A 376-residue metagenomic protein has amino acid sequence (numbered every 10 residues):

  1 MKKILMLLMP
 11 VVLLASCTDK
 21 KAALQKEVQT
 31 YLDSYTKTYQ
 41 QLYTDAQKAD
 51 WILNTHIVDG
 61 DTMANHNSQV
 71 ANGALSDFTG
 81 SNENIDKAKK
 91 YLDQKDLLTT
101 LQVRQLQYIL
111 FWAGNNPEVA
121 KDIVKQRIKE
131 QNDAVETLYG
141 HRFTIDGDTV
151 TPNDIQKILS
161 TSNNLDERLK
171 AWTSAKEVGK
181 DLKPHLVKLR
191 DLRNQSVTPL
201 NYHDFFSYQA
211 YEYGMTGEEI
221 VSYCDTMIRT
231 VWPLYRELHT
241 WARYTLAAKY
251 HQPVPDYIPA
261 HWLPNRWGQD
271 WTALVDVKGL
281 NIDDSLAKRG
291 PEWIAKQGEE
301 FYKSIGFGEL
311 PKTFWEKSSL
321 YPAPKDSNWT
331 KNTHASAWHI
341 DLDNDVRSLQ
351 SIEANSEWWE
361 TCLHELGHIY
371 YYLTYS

Functional and structural regions predicted by a protein language model:
K2-L7: Sec-dependent signal peptide recognition, specifically the positively charged N-region followed immediately by
L14-S16: C-terminal motif of bacterial Sec signal peptides marking the signal peptidase cleavage site
T18-V28, N54, G60-T62, D270-D276 (+3 more regions): C-terminal, non-catalytic "cap/extension" segments appended to globular domains
K20-V187: N-terminal helix-rich structural modules
L32, N201, H364: Divalent metal-coordination and catalytic microenvironments
D61, A120, G179-L182, C224 (+5 more regions): Hydrophobic alpha-helical scaffolding
D148-N153, K188-L349: Active-site-proximal, well-structured secondary-structure segments within enzyme catalytic domains
E353-Y375: Active-site recognition of the HExxH zinc-binding catalytic motif
